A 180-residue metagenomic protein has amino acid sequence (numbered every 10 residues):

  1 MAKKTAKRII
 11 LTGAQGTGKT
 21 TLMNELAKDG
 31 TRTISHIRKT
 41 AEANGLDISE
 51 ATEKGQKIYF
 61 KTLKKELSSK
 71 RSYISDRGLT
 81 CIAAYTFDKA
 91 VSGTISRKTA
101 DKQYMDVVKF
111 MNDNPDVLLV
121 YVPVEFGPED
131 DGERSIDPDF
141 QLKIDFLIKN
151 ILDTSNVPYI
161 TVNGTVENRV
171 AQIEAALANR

Functional and structural regions predicted by a protein language model:
M1-A6: Phosphate-binding P-loop
L11: Hydrophobic anchor at the beta1->P-loop junction of P-loop NTPases
Q15: The conserved Walker
K19: Conserved lysine of the Walker
N24-K65: Conserved substrate/cofactor phosphate-moiety recognition/catalytic segment in nucleotide-dependent phosphotransferases
H36, R77-L79, A84-Y85, Y121-E125: Short loop/turn segments at strand-loop or loop-helix junctions that form parts of catalytic or ligand-binding pockets
Q56-N114: Glycine-rich phosphate-binding loop used to anchor ATP phosphates in small-molecule kinases, encompassing both
A90-N168: A glycine- and Lys/Arg-enriched "phosphate-lid" helix/loop adjacent to the NTP-binding pocket of small-molecule kinases
